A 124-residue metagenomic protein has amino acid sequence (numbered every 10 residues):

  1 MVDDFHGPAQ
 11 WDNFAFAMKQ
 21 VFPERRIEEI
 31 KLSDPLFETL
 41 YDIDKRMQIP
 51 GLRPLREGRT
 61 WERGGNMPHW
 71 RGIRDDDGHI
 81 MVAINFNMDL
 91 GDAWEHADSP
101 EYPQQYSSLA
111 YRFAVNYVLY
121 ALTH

Functional and structural regions predicted by a protein language model:
M1-H124: Mature catalytic domains of secreted/periplasmic carbohydrate-active enzymes
